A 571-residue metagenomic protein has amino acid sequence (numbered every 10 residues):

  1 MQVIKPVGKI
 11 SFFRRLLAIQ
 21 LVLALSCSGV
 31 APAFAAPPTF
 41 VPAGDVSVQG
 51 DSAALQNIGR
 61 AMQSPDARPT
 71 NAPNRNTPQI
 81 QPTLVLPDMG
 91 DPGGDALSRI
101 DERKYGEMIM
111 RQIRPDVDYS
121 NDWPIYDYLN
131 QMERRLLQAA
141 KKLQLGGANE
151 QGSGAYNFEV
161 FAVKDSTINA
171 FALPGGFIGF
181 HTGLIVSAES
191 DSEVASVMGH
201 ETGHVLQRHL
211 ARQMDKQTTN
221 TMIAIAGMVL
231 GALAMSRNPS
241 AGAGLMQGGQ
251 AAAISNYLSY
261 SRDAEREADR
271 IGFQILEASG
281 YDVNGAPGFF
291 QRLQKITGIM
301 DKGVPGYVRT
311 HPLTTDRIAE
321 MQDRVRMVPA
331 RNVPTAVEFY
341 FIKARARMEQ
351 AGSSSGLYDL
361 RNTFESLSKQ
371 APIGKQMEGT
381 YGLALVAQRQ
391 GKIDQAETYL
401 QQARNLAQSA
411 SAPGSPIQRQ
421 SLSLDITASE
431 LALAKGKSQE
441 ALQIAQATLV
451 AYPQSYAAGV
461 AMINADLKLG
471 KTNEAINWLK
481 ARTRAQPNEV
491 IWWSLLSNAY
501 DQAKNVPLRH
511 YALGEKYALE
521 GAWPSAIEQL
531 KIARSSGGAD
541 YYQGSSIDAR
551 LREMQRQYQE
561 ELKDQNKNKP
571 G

Functional and structural regions predicted by a protein language model:
Q2-F12, L16, Q20, L25-F171 (+11 more regions): Hydrophobic or amphipathic, alpha-helical segments that drive membrane association/targeting
T70, N74-T77, M89-R99, E107 (+7 more regions): Extracytoplasmic and endomembrane cell-envelope/extracellular-matrix remodeling and assembly machinery
D116-Y128, A139-F158, L210, M214-T218 (+3 more regions): Surface-exposed patches in mature extracellular/periplasmic domains of secreted proteins
G179, E193-E201, V205, Q247 (+1 more regions): Short alpha-helical catalytic segment bearing the HExxH-like zincin motif of zinc-dependent metalloproteases
G179-S196, L258-D263: Short pre-active-site segment immediately N-terminal to the catalytic Zn-binding motif
E189-E193, T202-T219: Catalytic Zn2+-binding segment of zinc metalloproteases
M222-R237, G244-N256: Membrane-active amphipathic alpha-helices enriched in small hydrophobic residues
